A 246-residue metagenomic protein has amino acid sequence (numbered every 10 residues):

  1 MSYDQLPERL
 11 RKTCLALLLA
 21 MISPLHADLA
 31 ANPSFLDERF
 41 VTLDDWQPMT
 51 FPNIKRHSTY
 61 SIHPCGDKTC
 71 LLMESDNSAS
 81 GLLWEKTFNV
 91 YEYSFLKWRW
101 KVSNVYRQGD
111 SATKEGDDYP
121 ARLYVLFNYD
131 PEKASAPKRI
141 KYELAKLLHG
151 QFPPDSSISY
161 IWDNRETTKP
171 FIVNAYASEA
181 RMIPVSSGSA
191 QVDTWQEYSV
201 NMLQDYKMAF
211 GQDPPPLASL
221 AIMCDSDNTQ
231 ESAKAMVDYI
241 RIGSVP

Functional and structural regions predicted by a protein language model:
Y3-C14: Bacterial N-terminal signal peptides that target proteins for export
D28-N53, A136-P137, K141-Y142: Extracellular carbohydrate-recognition regions
D44-K68: Extracellular glycan-recognition surfaces and repeat-rich motifs
S61-G81: Short carbohydrate-recognition loop motifs
E85-L96, S189-V192: Extracellular/lumenal carbohydrate-interaction signature centered on repeated Trp-anchored short motifs
D118, N128-Y176: Extracellular/luminal beta-rich ligand-recognition and adhesion surfaces characterized by aromatic-Gly/Pro-enriched
A121-L123, S178-G188, V192-Q230: Extracellular beta-strand ligand-recognition surfaces/modules
L220, I240-I242: Extracellular beta-strand elements of beta-rich domains used for carbohydrate recognition/degradation or cell-matrix
